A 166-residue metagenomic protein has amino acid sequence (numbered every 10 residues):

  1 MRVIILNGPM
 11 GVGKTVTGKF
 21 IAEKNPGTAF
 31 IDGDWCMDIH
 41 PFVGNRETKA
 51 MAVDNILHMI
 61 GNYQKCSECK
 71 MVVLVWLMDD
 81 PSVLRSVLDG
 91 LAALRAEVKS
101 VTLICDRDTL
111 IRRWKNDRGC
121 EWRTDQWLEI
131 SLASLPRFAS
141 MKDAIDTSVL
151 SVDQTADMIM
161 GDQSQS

Functional and structural regions predicted by a protein language model:
M1-V3: Pre-Walker A (Motif I) flank of P-loop NTPase domains
L6: Hydrophobic anchor at the beta1->P-loop junction of P-loop NTPases
G11: Walker A (P-loop) phosphate-binding loop of P-loop NTPases
K14: Conserved lysine of the Walker
G18-G61: Conserved substrate/cofactor phosphate-moiety recognition/catalytic segment in nucleotide-dependent phosphotransferases
M51-L94: Glycine-rich phosphate-binding loop used to anchor ATP phosphates in small-molecule kinases, encompassing both
L94-W114: Conserved phosphate-donor/acceptor-positioning beta-strand/loop module used by diverse small-molecule
N116-M158: Small-molecule kinase domains that catalyze NTP-dependent phosphoryl transfer to phosphate-bearing small molecules
